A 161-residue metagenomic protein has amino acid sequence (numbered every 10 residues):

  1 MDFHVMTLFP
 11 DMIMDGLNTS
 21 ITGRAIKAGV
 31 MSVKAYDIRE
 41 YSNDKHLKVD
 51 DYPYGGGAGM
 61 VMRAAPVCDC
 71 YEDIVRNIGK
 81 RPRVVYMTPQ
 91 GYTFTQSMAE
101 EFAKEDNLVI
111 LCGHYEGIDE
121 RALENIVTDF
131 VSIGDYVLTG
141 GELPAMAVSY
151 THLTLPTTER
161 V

Functional and structural regions predicted by a protein language model:
D2-E40: Glycine-rich, flexible N-terminal cofactor/catalytic loop recognition
H4-M6, K34-Y36, V85, L108-V109 (+1 more regions): Hydrophobic/aromatic beta-strand patches that form the interior of the parallel beta-sheet core in alpha/beta enzyme
V49-D69: Short, structured active-site "lid" loops
R63-H114: S-adenosyl-L-methionine/SAH cofactor-binding core of RNA-modifying enzymes
C112, F130-G141: Short beta->alpha connector loops at strand-helix junctions that form conserved, small/polar/Pro-enriched
E116-L123: Short, glycine/polar-rich helix-capping loops at beta-to-alpha or helix-loop-helix junctions that flank or form
T151-T157: Conserved small/polar residues in nucleotide/adenosyl-binding loops
